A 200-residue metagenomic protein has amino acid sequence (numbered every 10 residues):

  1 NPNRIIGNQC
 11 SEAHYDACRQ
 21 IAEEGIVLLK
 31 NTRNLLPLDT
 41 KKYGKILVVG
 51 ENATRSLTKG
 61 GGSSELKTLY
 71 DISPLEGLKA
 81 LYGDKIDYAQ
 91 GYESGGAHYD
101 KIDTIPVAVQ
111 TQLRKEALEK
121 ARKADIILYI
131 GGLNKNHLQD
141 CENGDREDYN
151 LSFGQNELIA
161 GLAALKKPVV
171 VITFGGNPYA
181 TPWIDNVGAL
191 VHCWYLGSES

Functional and structural regions predicted by a protein language model:
N1-G7: Conserved, charged catalytic cores of large soluble enzymes
N8-E12, D16-S200: C-terminal non-catalytic regions of proteins with extracellular/luminal or membrane-system context
